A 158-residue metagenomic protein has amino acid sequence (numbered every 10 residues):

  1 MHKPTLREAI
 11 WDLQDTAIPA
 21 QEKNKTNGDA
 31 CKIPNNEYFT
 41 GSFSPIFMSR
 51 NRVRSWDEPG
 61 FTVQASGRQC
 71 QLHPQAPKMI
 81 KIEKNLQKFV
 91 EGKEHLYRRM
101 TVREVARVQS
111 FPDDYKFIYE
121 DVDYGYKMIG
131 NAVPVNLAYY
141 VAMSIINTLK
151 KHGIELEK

Functional and structural regions predicted by a protein language model:
M1-K158: S-adenosyl-L-methionine-dependent DNA methyltransferase catalytic core
